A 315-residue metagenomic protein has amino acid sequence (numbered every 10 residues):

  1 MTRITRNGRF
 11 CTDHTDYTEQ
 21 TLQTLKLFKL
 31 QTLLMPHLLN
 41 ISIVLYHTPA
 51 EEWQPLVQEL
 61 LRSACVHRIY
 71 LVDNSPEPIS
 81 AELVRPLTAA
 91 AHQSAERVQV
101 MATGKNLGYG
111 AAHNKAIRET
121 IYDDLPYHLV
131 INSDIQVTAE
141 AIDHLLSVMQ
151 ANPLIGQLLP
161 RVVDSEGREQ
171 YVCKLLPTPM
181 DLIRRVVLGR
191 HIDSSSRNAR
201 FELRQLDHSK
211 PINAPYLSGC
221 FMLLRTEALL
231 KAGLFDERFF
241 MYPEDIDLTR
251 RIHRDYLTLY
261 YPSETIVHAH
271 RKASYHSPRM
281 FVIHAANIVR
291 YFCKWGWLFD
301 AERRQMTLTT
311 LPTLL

Functional and structural regions predicted by a protein language model:
T48-R62: Short, well-formed alpha-helical segments that are part of the catalytic scaffolds of diverse glycosyltransferases
L71-V84, K105: A conserved acidic beta->alpha catalytic loop
A102-D123: Glycine-rich, basic loop-to-helix element that forms the pyrophosphate-binding segment of sugar-nucleotide handling
D124-Q136: Short beta-strand-to-loop acidic/aromatic patch adjacent to the donor-nucleotide binding site
Q136-V172: Conserved donor NDP-sugar-binding/catalytic core segment of glycosyltransferases
P177-A214: Short, flexible, basic/aromatic active-site loop/helix in glycosyltransferases
I212-N213, M222, A228-F240, I246-V267: Catalytic donor-sugar/metal-binding loop of nucleotide-sugar-dependent glycosyltransferases
D247-R250, R254-L315: Active-site-adjacent helix/loop segment of glycosyltransferases that harbors family-specific signature motifs
